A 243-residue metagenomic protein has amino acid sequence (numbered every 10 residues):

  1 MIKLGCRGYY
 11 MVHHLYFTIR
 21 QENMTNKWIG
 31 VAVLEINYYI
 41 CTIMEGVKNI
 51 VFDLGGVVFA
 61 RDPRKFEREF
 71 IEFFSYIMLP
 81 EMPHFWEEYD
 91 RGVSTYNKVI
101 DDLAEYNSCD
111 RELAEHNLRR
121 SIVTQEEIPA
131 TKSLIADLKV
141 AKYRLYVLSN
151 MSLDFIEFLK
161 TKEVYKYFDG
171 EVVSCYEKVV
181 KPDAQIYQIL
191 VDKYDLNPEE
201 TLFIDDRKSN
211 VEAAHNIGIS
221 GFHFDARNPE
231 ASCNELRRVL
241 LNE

Functional and structural regions predicted by a protein language model:
G5-G8, G30: Residue-identity detector for glycine
Y10-V12, F17-I19, N23, C41: Short terminal hydrophobic/aromatic SLiMs and anchors at protein ends
T18, Y39-V47, S152-L153, L159-E243: Asp-based, Mg2+/Mn2+-dependent phosphohydrolase catalytic module
N23, I29-F52: Non-catalytic pre-domain segments flanking phosphatase-related domains
M44-P83, N216, N228: Active-site neighborhood of HAD-like aspartate-dependent phosphohydrolases
D53-G56, G92, V147, E171 (+1 more regions): Generic structural signal for small/hydrophobic residues in well-ordered secondary structure, especially within
E87-N117: A metal-dependent, Asp-based hydrolase signature
H116-Y146, A184: Short, acidic loop-to-helix structural element flanking the phosphoryl-transfer center in phosphate-processing enzymes
